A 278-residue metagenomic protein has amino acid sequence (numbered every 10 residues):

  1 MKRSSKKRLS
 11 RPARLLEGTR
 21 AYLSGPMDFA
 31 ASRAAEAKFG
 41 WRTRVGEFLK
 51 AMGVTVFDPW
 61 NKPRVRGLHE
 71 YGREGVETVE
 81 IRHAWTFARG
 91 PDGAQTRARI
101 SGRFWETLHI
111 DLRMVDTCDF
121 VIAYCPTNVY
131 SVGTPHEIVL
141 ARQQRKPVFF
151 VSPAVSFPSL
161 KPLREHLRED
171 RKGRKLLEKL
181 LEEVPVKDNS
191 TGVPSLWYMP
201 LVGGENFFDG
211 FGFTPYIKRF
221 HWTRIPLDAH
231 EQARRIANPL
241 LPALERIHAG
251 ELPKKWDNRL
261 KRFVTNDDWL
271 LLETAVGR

Functional and structural regions predicted by a protein language model:
K2-R278: Conserved catalytic or regulatory cores that recognize and/or transform ribose-phosphate-containing ligands
